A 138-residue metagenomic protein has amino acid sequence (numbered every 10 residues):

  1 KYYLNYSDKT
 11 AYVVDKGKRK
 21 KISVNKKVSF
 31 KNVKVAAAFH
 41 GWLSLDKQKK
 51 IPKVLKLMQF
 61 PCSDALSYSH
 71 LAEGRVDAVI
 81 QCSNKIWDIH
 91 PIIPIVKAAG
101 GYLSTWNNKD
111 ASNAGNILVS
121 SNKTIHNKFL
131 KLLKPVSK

Functional and structural regions predicted by a protein language model:
K1-Y68, I117-K138: Acidic beta-strand-loop-alpha-helix segment within the catalytic core of divalent metal-dependent phosphate-processing
K49-V54, S69-K138: Oxyanion/phosphate-interacting regions
